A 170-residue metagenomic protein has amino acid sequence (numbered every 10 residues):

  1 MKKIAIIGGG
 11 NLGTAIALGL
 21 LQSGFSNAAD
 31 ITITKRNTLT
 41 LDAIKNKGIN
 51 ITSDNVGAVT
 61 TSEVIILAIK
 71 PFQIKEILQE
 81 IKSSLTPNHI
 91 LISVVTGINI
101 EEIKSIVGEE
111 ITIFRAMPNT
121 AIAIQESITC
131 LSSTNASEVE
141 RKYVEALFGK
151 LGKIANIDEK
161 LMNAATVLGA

Functional and structural regions predicted by a protein language model:
M1-S53, E126-S127: NAD(P)+-binding Rossmann beta1-loop-alpha1 motif at the extreme N-terminus of oxidoreductases
N11, T38-L39, F72-Q73, I98 (+2 more regions): Short alpha-helical
G13, L168-A170: Alpha-helical membrane segments and immediately flanking helix-loop junctions that form or couple to the substrate/ion
A17-L18, K75, K104, E145: Predominant activation on well-ordered alpha-helical scaffold segments within soluble catalytic domains
G19, S23, T34, K47 (+5 more regions): Change "in soluble alpha/beta enzymes" to "in soluble alpha/beta proteins
T34, T52-D54, A116, I157-K160: Conserved beta-strand termini and adjacent loop/short-helix elements that scaffold enzyme active sites in alpha/beta
T38, K47, N55-T60, V64-L131: Rossmann-like NAD(P)(H) cofactor-binding subdomain of soluble oxidoreductases
E102, I106-T112, I128-A165: Internal alpha-helical scaffold of NAD(P)-dependent oxidoreductase catalytic cores
